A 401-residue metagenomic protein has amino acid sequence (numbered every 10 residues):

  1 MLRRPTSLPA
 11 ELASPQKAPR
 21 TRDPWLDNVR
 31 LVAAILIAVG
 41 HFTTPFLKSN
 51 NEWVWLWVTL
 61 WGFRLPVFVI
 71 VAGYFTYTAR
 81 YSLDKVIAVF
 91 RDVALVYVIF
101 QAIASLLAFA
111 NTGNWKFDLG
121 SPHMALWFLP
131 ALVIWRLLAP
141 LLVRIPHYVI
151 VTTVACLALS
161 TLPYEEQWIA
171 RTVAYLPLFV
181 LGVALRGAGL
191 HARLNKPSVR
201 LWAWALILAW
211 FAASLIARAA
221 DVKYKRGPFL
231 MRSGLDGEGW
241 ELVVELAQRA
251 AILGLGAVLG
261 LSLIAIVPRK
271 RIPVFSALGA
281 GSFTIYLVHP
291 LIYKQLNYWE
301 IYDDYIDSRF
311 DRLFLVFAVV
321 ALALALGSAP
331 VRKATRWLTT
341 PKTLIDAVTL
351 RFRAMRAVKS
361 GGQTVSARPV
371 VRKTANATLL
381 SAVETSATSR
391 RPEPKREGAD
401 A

Functional and structural regions predicted by a protein language model:
L2-A401: Alpha-helical transmembrane segments and their immediate juxtamembrane cytosolic regions
